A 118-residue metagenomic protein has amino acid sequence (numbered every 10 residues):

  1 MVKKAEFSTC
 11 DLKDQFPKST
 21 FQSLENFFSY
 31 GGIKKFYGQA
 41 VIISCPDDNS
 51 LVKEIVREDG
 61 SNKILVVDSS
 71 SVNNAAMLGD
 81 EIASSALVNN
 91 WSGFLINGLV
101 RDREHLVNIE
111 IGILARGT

Functional and structural regions predicted by a protein language model:
V2-T118: Feature captures the catalytic cores and cofactor-binding loops of soluble hydro-lyases/lyases that act on carboxylate
